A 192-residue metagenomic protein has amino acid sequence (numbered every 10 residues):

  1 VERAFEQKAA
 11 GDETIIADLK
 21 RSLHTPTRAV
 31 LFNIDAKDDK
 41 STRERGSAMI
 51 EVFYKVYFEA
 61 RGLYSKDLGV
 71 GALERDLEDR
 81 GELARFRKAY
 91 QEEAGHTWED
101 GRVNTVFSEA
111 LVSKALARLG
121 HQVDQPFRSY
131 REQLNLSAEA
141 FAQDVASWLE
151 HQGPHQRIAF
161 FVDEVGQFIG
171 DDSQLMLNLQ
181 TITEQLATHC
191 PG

Functional and structural regions predicted by a protein language model:
V1-G101: P-loop NTPase motor core
D12-L23, A140-G153: Conserved alpha-helical scaffold flanking the Walker A/P-loop in AAA+ ATPase domains
T25-A29, Q156-R157, C190-G192: Short glycine-/polar-rich loops that comprise or flank the Walker A/P-loop and associated switch/sensor motifs
N33-D38, E164-D172, T183: Short, flexible loop/turn elements at secondary-structure junctions
S41-F53, Y130-V145, P154, G170-N178: Phosphate/oxyanion-binding active-site loops and adjacent basic polyanion-contact surfaces
Y90-F141: Long, low-complexity, polar/charged, intrinsically disordered or flexibly structured peripheral segments
D144-H151, N178-G192: Substrate-engagement module of ASCE P-loop NTPases
L149, G153-D172: Conserved P-loop NTPase "ATPase switch" module shared by AAA+ and STAND
